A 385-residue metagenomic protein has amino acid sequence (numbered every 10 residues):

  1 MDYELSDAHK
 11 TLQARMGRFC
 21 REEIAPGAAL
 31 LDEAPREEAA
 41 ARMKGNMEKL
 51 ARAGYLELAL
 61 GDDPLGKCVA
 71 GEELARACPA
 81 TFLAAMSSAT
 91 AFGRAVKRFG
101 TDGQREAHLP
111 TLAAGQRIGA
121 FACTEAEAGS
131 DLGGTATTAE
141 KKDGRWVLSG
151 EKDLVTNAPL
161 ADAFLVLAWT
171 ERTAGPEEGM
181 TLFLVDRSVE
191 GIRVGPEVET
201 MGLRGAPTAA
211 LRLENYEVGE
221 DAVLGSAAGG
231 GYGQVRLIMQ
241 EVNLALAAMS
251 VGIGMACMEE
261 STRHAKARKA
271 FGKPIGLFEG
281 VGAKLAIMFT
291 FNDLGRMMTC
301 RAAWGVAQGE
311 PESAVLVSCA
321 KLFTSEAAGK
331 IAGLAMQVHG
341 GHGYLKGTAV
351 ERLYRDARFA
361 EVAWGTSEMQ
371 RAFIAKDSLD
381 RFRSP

Functional and structural regions predicted by a protein language model:
M1-C78, S87, F99-Q104, G115 (+3 more regions): Alpha-helical interface subdomain recognition
D62, D131-G133, N157-D162, P176-G179 (+1 more regions): Short glycine/proline-enriched turns and hinge-like loops at secondary-structure junctions
L83-G103, G129-L132: N-terminal glycine-rich flavin-associated loop
G115-C123, L167: A short, Trp-centered hydrophobic/proline-enriched beta-strand micro-motif
G134, S188-G219: Flexible, small-/acidic-enriched active-site or ligand-binding loops
A136-T138: Short, surface-exposed charged micro-motifs
S149-V194: A short core secondary-structure module
R212-Q234: A short, charged helix-loop
